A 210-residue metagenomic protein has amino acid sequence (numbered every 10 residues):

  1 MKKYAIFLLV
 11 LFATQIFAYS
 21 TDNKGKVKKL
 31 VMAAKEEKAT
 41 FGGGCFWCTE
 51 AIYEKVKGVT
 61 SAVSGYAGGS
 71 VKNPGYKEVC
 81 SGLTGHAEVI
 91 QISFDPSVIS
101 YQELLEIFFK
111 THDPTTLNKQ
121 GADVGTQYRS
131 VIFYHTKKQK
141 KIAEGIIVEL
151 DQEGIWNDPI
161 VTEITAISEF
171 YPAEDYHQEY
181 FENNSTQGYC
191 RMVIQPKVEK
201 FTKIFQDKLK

Functional and structural regions predicted by a protein language model:
M1-N23: Bacterial Sec-dependent N-terminal signal peptides
I16-K210: Flexible coil/turn and secondary-structure edge motifs
